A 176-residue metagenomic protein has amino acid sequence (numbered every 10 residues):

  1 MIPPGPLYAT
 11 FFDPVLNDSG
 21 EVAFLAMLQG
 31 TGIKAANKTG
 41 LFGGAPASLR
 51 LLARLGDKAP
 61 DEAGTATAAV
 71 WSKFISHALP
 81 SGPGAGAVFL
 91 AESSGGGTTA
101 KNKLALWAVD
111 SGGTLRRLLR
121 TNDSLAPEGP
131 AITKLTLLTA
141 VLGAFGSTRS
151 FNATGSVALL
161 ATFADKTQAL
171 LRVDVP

Functional and structural regions predicted by a protein language model:
M1-P176: Conserved "turn/edge" positions that cap or connect secondary-structure elements within repeat/scaffolded domains
